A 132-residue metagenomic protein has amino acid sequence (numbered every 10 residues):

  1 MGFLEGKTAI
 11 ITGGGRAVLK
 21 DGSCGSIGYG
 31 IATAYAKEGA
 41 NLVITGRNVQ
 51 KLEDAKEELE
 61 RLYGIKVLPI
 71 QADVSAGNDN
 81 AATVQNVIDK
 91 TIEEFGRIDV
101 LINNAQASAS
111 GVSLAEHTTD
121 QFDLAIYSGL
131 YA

Functional and structural regions predicted by a protein language model:
G2-L42: Canonical Rossmann dinucleotide-binding motif of NAD(H)/NADP(H)-dependent dehydrogenases/reductases, specifically
T8, D99-V100, D123: Conserved catalytic-site loops of classical short-chain dehydrogenases/reductases
T45-V49: N-terminal Rossmann-fold cofactor-binding loop
R61-D79: Rossmann-fold cofactor-recognition segment
A76-E93: Conserved Rossmann-fold cofactor-binding substructure of NAD(P)-dependent oxidoreductases
N104-S110: Conserved NAD(P)H cofactor-binding loop of Rossmann-fold oxidoreductase domains
V112-L114, T118-D123: Substrate-binding pocket helix/loop in short-chain dehydrogenase/reductase
